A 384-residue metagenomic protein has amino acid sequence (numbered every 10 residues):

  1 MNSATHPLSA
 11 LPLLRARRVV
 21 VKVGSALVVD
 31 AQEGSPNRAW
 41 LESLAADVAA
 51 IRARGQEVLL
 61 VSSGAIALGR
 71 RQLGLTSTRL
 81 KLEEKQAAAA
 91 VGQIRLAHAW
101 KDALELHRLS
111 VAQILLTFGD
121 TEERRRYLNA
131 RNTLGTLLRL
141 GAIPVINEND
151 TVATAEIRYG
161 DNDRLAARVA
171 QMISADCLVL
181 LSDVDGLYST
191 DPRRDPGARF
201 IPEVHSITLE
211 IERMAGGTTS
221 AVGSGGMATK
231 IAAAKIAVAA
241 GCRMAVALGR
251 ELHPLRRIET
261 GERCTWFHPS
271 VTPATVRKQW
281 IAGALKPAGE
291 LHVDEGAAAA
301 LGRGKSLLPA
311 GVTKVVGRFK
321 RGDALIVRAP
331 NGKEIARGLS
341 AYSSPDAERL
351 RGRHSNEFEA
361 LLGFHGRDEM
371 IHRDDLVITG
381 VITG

Functional and structural regions predicted by a protein language model:
N2-T78, L82-S110, I114-G384: C-terminal catalytic "cap/lid" subdomain
